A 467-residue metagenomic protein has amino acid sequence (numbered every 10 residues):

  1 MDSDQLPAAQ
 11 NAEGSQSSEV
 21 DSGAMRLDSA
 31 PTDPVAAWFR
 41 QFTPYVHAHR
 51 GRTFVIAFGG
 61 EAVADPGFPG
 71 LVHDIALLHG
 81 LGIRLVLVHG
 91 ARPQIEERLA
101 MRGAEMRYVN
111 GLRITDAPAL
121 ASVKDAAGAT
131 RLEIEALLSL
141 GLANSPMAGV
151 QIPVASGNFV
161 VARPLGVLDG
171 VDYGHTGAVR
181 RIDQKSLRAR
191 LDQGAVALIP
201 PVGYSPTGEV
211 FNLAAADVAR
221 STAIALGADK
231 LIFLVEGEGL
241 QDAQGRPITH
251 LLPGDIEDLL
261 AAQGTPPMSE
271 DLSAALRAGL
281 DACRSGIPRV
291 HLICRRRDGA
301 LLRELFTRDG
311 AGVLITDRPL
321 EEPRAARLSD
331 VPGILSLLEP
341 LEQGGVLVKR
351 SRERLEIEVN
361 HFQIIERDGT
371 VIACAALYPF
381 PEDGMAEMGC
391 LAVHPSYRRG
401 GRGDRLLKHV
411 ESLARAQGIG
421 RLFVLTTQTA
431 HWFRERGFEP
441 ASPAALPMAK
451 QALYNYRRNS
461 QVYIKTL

Functional and structural regions predicted by a protein language model:
F68, D116-P146, Q184-K185, L191 (+2 more regions): Polyanion-binding loop/helix "lid" in catalytic or ligand-binding cores
A100-L198: Ligand-binding beta-strand-loop-alpha-helix segment within the catalytic cores of soluble metabolic enzymes
R318-V348, N459-V462, T466: Short amphipathic alpha-helix that is part of the acyltransferase structural core
K349-V393: A conserved beta-strand-loop-helix scaffold within acyl/acetyltransferase catalytic domains
L391-R399, Q428: A short, internal acetyl-CoA/4′-phosphopantetheine-binding micro-motif in the GNAT/acyltransferase core
R399-S412: Conserved acetyl-CoA-binding loop-helix of GNAT-fold acetyltransferases
S412-T427: Conserved GNAT acetyl-CoA-binding A-motif
A445-L467: C-terminal "cap" of GNAT-fold acetyltransferases
